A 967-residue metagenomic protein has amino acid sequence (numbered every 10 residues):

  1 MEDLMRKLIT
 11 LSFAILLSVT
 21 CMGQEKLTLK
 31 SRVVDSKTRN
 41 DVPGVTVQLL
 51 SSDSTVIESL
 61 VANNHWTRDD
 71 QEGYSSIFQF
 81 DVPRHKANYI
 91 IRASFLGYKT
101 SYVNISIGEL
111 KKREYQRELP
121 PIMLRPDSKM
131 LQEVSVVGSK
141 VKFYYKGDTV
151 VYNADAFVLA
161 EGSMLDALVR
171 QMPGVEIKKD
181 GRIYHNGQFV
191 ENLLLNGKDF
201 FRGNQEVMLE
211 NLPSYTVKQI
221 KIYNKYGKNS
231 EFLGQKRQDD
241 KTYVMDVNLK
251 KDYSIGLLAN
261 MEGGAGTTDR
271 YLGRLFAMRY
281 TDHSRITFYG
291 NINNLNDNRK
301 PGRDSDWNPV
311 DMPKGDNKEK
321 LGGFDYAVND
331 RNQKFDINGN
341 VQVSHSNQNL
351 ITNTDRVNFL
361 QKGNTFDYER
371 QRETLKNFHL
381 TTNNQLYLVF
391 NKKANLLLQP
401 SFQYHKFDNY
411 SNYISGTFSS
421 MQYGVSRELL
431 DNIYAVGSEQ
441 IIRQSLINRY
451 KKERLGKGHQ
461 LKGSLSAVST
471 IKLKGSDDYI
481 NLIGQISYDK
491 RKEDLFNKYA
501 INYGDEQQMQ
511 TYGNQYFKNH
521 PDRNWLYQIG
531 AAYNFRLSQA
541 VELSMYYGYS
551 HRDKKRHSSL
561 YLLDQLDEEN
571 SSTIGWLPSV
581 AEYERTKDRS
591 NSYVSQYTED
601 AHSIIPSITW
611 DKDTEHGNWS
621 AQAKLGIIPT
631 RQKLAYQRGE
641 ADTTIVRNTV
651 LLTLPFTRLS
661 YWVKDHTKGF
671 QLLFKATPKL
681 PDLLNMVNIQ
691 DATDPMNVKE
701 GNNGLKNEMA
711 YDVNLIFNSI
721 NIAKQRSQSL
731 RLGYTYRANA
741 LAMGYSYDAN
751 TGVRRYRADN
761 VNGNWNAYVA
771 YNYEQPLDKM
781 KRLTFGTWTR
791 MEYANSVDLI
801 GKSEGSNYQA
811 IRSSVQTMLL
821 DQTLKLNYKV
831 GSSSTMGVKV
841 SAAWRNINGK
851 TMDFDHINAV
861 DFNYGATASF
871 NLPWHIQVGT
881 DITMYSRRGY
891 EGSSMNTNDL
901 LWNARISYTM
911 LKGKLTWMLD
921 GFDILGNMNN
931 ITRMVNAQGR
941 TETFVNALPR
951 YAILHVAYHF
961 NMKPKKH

Functional and structural regions predicted by a protein language model:
L27-D35, P121-I122, M743: A short, amphipathic beta-strand motif
V34, Q48-L50, R92-L96, K112-V158 (+4 more regions): Short, acidic, small-residue-rich periplasmic hinge/interaction motif at the N-terminus of Gram-negative outer-membrane
T38-L60, Y145: Short, ordered, surface-exposed loop/turn motifs in non-cytosolic proteins
T55-V56, Y74-Q79, A87-I107: A short, solvent-exposed loop/turn motif at the edges and junctions of modular extracellular/periplasmic domains
S59, G203-E206, Y226-D269, S284-H967: Primarily recognizes Gram-negative and organellar outer-membrane beta-barrels
N63-P83, R182, M208: Short, surface-exposed beta-strand/beta-hairpin micro-motifs centered on an aromatic residue
T149-M172, D180, H185, L195-F200 (+1 more regions): Short, polar/charged loop or turn motifs at beta-strand boundaries
R182-K228, V244-L249: Periplasmic plug
